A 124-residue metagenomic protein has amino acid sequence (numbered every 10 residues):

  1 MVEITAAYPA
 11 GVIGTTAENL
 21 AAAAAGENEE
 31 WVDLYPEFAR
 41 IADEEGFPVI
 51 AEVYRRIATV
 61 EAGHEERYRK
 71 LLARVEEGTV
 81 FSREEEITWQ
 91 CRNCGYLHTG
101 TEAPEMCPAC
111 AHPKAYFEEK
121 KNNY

Functional and structural regions predicted by a protein language model:
M1-Y124: Non-heme di-metal
